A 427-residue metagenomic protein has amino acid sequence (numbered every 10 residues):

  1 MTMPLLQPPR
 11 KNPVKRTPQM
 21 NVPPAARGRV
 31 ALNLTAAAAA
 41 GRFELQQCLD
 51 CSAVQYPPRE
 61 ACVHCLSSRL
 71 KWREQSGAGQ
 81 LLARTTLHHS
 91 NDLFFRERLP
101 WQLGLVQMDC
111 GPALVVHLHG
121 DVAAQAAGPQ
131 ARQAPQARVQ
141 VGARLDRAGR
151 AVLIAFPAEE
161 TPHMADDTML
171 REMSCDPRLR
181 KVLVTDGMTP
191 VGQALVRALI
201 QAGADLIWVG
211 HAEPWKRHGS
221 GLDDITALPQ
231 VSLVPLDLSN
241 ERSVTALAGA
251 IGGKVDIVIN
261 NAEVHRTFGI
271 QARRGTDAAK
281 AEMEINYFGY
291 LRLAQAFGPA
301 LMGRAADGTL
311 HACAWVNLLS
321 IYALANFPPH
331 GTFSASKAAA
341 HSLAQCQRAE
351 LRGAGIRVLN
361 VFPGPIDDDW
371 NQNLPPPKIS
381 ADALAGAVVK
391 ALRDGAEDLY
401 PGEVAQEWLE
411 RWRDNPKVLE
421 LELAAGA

Functional and structural regions predicted by a protein language model:
M188-T189: Conserved glycine-rich cofactor-binding loop
A204-G221: Conserved glycine-rich Rossmann-like NAD(P)H-binding loop of the short-chain dehydrogenase/reductase
I225-E241: Rossmann-fold cofactor-recognition segment
T245, E263-K280, G303-T309, P329: Conserved mid-core segment of classical short-chain dehydrogenase/reductases
A294-Q295, Q345: A short, exposed helix-loop element centered on a Lys and neighboring polar residues
D307-A339, A344-Q345, A349-R352: Catalytic loop of short-chain dehydrogenase/reductase
N360, D368, Q372-R413: C-terminal helical subdomain
